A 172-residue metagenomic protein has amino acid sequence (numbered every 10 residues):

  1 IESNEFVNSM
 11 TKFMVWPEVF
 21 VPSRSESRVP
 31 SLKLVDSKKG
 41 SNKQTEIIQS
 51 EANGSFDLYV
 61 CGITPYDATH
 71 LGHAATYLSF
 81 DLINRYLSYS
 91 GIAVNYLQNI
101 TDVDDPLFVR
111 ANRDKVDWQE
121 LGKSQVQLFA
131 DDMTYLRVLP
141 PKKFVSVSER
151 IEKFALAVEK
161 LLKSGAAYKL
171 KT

Functional and structural regions predicted by a protein language model:
I1-T172: NTP-dependent nucleotidyl-transfer catalytic core
